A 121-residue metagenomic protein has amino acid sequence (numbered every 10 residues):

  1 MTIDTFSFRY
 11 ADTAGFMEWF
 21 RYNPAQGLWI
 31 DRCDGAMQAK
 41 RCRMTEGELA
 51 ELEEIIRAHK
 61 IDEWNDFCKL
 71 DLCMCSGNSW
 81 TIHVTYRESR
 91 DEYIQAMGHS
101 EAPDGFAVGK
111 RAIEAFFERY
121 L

Functional and structural regions predicted by a protein language model:
M1-A14, M37-L121: Short, well-ordered, aromatic-rich surface patches in folded extracellular/luminal domains
E18-R32, C75-W80: A short, structured beta-strand/loop element
